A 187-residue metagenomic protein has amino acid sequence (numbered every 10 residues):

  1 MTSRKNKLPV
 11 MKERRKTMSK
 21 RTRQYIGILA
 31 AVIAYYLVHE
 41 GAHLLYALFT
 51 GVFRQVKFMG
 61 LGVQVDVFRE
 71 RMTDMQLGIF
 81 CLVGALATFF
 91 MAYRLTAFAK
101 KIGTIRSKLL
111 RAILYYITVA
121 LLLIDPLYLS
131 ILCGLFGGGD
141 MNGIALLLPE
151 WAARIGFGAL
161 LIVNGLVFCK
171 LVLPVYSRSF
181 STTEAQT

Functional and structural regions predicted by a protein language model:
T2-M18: Short, Lys/Arg-rich, polar N-terminal cytosolic tail immediately upstream of the first transmembrane signal-anchor
R14-L29, L48, F89, Y93: Active-site scaffold of zinc-dependent metalloenzymes
K20-L37, K108-Y115: Alpha-helical transmembrane segments and their helix-start/interface "positive-inside/aromatic belt" motifs in integral
G27-L77: Small-residue-rich helix-interface/hinge motifs
V65-F180: Metalloprotease/metallohydrolase-associated module, dominated by Zn2+-dependent proteases
